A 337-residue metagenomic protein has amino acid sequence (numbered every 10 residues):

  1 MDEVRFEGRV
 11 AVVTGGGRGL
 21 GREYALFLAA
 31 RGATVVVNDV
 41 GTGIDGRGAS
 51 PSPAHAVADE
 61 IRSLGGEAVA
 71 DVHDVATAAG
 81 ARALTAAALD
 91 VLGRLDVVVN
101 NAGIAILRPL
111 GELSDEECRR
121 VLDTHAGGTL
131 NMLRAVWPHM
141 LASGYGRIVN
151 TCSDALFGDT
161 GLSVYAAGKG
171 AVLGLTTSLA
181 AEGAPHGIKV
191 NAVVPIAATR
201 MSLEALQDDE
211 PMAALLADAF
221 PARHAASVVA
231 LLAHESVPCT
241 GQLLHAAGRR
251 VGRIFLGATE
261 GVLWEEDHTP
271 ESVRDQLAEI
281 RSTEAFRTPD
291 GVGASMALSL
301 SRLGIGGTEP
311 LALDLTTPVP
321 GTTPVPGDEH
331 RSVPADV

Functional and structural regions predicted by a protein language model:
E3-V37: Canonical Rossmann dinucleotide-binding motif of NAD(H)/NADP(H)-dependent dehydrogenases/reductases, specifically
F6, L64-E67, A87-N100, I106-P109 (+2 more regions): A glycine-rich helix->loop->beta "capping" turn within Rossmann-like NAD(P)(H)-dependent oxidoreductase domains
P51, H55, D71-A83, D115: The beta1-alpha1 cofactor-binding region of Rossmann-like NAD(H)/NADP(H)-dependent oxidoreductases
I61, P109-L110, E117-R119: Substrate-binding pocket helix/loop in short-chain dehydrogenase/reductase
L133-R134, T177: A short, exposed helix-loop element centered on a Lys and neighboring polar residues
R147-A171, T176-T177, A181-P185, V194-D218 (+1 more regions): Catalytic loop of short-chain dehydrogenase/reductase
M212-G321, D328-P334: C-terminal helical subdomain
